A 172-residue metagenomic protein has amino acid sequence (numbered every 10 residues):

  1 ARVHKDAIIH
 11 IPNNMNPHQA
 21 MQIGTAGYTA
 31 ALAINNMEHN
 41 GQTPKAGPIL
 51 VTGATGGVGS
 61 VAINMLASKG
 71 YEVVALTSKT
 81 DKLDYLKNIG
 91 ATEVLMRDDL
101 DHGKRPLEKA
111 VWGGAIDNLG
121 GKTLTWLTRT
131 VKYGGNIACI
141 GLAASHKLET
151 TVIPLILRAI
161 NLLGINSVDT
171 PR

Functional and structural regions predicted by a protein language model:
A1-L50: NAD(P)H dinucleotide-binding glycine-rich loop of Rossmann-like/cofactor-binding domains, especially the beta1-alpha1
H4, I89-G90, Y133, R158: Short, structured coil segments at secondary-structure junctions
G27-Y28, G53-S60, G120: Glycine-rich NAD(P) Rossmann-fold beta1-alpha1 loop
M65-E72, Y133-G134, R158: Conserved S-adenosyl-L-methionine
A67-T123: Adenosine-nucleotide cofactor-binding segment
K122-R172: Glycine-rich phosphate-binding loop and adjacent beta-alpha segment of Rossmann(oid) nucleotide-cofactor-binding
